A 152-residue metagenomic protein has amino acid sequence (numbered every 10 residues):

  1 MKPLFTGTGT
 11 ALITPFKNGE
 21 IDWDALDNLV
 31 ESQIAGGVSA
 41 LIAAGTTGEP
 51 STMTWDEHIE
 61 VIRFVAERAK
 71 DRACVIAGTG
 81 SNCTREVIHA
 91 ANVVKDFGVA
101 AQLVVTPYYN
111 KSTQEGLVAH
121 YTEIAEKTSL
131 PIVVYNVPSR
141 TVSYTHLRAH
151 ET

Functional and structural regions predicted by a protein language model:
K2-I13: N-terminal amphipathic/basic leader segments beginning at the initiator methionine
P3, K17, W23-V142: Active-site beta->alpha loop and helix N-cap motifs at the rims of alpha/beta catalytic domains
P15-F16, A149: Hydrophobic pocket-lining residues within nucleotide cofactor-binding pockets
T145-T152: Conserved small/polar residues in nucleotide/adenosyl-binding loops
